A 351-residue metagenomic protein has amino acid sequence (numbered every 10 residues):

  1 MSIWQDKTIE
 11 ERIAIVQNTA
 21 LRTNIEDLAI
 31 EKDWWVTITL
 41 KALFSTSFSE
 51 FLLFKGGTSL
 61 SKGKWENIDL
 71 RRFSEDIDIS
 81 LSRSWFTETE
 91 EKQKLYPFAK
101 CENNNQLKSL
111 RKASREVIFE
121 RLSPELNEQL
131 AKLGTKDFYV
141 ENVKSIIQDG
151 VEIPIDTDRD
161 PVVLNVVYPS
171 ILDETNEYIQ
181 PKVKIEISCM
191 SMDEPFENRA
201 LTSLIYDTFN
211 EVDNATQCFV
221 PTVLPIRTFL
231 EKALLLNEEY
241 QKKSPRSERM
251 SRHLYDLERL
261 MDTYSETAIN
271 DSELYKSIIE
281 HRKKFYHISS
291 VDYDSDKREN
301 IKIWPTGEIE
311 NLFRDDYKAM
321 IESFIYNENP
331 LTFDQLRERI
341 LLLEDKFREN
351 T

Functional and structural regions predicted by a protein language model:
M1-L52, G63-R72, I77, L81-T351: Structured mid-to-C-terminal alpha-helical surface segments
F54-S59: Glycine-rich beta-strand-to-loop/alpha-helix junction loops that act as flexible
